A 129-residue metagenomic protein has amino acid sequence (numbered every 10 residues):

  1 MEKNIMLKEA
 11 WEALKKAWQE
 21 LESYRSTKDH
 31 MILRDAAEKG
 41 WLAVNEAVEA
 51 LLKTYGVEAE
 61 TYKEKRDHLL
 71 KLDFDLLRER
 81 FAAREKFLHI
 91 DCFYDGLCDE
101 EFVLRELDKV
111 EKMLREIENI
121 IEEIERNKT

Functional and structural regions predicted by a protein language model:
M1-M31: Charged alpha-helical initiation segments
M6, D29-A36, D99-V103: Residue-level recognition of alpha-helical structural elements
E9-K16, K39-L42, R105, K109-E116: Charged, amphipathic alpha-helical oligomerization/scaffolding segments
S23-R25, G40, K63-L69: Short, mixed-charge, low-aromatic patches
S26-R34, A59-K63: Short, surface-exposed loop/turn segments at secondary-structure junctions
L33-Y55: Hydrophobic alpha-helical packing segments in soluble, helical-rich domains
V48, L52-T129: Long, charged low-complexity segments
